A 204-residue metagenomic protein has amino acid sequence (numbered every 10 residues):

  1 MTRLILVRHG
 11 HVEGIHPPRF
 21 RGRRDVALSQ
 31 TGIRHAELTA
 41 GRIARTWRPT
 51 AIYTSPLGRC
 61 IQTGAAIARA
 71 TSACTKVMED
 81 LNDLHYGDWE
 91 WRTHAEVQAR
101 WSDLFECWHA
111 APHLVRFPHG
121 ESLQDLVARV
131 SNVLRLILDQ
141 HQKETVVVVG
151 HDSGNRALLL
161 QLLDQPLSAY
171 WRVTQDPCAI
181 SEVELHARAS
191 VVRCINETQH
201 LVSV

Functional and structural regions predicted by a protein language model:
M1-R3, T39, R45, K76 (+3 more regions): Acidic, low-complexity terminal tails and accessory targeting/binding regions of phosphate-metabolizing enzymes
T2-L4, R8-A73, V77: Active-site-proximal alpha-helix that buttresses catalytic centers in soluble enzyme cores
V12, G154-N155: Short active-site segment of divalent metal-dependent hydrolases/proteases that encodes the spacing between
S29, I33, L57, Q98 (+2 more regions): Amphipathic, non-transmembrane alpha-helical scaffold segments
E37-A44, V127, S131-D139: Generic structural signal for well-ordered alpha-helical scaffold segments
T54-S55, A128, V149-G150: Short beta-strand scaffold positions
L104-D125: Short glycine/proline- and acidic residue-enriched helix-loop micro-motifs that form flexible lids or anion-recognition
